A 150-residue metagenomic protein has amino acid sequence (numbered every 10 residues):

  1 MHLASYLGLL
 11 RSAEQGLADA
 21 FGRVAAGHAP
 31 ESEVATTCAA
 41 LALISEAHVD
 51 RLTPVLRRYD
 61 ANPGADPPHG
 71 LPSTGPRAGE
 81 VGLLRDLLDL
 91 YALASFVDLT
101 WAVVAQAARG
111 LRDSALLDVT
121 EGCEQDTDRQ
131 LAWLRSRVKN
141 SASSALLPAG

Functional and structural regions predicted by a protein language model:
H2-L10, P30-D50, L83-L90, S114-T127: Alpha-helical scaffold segments that form or flank carboxylate-/histidine-based iron centers
Y6-A26, G70-V119: Acidic/histidine-rich alpha-helical segments that form the ligand environment of transition-metal centers
A18-F21, A25, E46-L56, D98-W101 (+3 more regions): A structural signal for well-ordered alpha-helices, especially hydrophobic packing surfaces of coiled-coils
A26-P30, G110, N140-S143: Secondary-structure boundary motif
S32-H69, L134-R137: Conserved alpha-helical segments that form or flank metal/cofactor-binding pockets of metalloenzymes
D66-S73, A132-G150: Long, charge-rich low-complexity segments
